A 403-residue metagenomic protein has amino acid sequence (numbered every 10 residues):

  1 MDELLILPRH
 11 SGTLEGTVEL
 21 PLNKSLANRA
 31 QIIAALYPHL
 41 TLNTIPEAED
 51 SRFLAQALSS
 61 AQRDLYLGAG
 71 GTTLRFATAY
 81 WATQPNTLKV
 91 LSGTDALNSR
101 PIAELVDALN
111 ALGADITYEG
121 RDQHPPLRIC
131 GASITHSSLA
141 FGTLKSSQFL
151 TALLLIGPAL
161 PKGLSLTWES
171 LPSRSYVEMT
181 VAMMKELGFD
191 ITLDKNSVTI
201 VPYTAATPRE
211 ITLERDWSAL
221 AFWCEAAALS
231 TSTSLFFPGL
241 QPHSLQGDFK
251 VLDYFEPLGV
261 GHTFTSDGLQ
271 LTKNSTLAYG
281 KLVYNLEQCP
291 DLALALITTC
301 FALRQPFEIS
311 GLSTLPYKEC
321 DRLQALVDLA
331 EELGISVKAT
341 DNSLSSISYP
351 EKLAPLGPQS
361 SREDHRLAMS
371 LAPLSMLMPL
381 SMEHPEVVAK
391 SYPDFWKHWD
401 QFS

Functional and structural regions predicted by a protein language model:
M1-S403: Short, structured segments at the rim of ligand-binding sites
